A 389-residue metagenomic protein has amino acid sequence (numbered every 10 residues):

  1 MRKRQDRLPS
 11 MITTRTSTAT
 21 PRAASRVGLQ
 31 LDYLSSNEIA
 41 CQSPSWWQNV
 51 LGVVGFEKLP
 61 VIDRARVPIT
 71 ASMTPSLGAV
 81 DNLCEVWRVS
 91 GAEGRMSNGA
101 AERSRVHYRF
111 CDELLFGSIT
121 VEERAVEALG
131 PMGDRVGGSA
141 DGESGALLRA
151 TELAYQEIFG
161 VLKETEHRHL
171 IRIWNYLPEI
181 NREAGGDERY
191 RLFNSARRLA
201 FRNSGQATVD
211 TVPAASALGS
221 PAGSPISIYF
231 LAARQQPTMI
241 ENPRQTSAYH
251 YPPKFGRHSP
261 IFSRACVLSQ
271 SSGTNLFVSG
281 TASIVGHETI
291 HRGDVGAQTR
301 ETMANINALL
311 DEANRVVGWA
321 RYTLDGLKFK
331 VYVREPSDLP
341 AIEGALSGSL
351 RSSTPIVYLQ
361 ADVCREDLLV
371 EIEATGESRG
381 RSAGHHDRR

Functional and structural regions predicted by a protein language model:
R2-R389: N-terminal presequence-like segments and the immediate start of the first folded domain
